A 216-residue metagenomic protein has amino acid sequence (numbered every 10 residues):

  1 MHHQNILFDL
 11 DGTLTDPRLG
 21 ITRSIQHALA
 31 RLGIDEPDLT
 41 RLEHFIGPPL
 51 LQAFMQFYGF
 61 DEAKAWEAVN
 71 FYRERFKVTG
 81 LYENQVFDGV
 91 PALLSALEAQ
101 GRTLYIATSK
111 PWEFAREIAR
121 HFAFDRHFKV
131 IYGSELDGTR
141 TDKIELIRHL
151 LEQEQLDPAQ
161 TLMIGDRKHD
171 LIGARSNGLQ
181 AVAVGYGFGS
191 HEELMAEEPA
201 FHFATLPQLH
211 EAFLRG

Functional and structural regions predicted by a protein language model:
M1-H44, Y58: Active-site neighborhood of HAD-like aspartate-dependent phosphohydrolases
N5, K143-L171: Conserved Lys-Pro-Asp/Glu-containing loop-to-beta segment of HAD-superfamily phosphomonoesterases, centered on
I25, L93-A119: Substrate-recognition element of Asp-dependent hydrolases with the DxDx(T/V) motif
A28-L29, P49-E62, I118, H149-L151: Helix-loop "lid/cap" segments that line or gate small-molecule binding pockets
D35, D125-K129, D157: Conserved H-loop
M55-A92: Metal-dependent phosphoesterase signature
D125-R140: A short, structured active-site edge motif that brings together acidic residues
M163-F203: Acidic, Mg2+-coordinating phosphoryl-transfer loop and its flanking beta/alpha structural elements, shared across
